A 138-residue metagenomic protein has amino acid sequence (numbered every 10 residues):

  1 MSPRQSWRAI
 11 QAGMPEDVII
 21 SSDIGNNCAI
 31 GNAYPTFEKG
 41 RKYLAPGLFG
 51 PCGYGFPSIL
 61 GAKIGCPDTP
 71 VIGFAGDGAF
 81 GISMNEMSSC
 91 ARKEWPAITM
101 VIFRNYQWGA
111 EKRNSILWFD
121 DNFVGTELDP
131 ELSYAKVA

Functional and structural regions predicted by a protein language model:
M1-C66: Active-site diphosphate/adenylate-binding microenvironment
S2-Q5, A79-S83: Active-site glycine- and acidic-residue-rich loops that bind and position anionic ligands or nucleotide-like cofactors
C28-A29, G50-C52, F80-G81, Y106-A110: Short gly/pro/ser/thr-enriched loop/turn and capping motifs at secondary-structure boundaries
G31-P35, G55-P57, M84-E86, A110-S115: Short acidic, glycine/serine/threonine-rich loops at helix termini
P35-K42, M87-A97: A glycine- and small-aliphatic-rich helix-loop capping segment at beta-alpha/alpha-beta transitions that lines
D68-I82, I98-I102: A short, small-residue-rich loop immediately preceding and capping a beta-strand
K93-A138: Thiamine diphosphate
